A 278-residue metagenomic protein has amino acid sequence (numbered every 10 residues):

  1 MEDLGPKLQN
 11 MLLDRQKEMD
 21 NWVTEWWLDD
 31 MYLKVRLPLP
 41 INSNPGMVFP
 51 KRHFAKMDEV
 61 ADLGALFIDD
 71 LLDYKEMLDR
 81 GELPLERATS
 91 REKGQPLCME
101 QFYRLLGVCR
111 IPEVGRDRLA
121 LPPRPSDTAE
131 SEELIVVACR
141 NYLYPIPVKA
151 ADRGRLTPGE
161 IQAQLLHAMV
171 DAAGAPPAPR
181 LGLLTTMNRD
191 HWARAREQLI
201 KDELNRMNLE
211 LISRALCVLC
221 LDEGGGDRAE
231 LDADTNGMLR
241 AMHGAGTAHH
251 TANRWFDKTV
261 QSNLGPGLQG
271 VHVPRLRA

Functional and structural regions predicted by a protein language model:
M1-D257, L264, P274-A278: Long, Pro/Ser/Thr-rich low-complexity/intrinsically disordered regulatory tracts in eukaryotic proteins
G267, V271: Conserved catalytic palm subdomain of right-hand nucleotidyl-transferase polymerases, strongest for RNA-directed enzymes
